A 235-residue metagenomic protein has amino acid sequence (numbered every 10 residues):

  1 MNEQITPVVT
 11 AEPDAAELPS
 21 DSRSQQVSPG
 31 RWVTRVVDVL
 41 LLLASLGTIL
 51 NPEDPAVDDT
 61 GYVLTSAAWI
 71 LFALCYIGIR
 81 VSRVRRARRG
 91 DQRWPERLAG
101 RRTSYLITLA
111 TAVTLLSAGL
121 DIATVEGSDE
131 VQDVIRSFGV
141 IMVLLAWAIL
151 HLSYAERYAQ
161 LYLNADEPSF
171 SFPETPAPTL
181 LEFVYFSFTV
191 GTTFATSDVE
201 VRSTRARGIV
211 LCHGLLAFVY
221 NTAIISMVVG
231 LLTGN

Functional and structural regions predicted by a protein language model:
S28-P55: The first (N-terminal) embedded transmembrane alpha-helix
P52-C75, V134-L150: Alpha-helical transmembrane segments
L74-R88, L152-N164: Membrane-water interface of transmembrane alpha-helices
I79-R97, L120-S128: Membrane-helix interface/capping segments
D91-A110: Juxtamembrane helix-capping/reentrant segments at transmembrane boundaries
T111-V134, V190-T204: Alpha-helical transmembrane segments and their membrane-interface junctions in multi-pass membrane proteins
Y162-S203: Membrane-proximal soluble regions of multi-pass membrane proteins
E182-T189, V201-N235: Pore domain of cation channels
